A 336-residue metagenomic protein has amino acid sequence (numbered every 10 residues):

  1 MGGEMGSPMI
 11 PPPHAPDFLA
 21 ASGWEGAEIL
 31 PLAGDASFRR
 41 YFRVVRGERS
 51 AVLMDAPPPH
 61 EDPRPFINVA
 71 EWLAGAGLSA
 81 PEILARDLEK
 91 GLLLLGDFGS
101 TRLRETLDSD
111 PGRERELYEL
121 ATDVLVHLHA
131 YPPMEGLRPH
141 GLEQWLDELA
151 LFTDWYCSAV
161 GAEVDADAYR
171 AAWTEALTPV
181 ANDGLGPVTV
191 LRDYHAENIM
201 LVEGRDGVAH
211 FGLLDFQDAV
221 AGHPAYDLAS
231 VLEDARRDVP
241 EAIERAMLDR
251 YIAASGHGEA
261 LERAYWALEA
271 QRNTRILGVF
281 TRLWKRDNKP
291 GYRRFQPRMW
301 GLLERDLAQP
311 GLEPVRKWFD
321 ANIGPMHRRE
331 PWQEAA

Functional and structural regions predicted by a protein language model:
G6-W24: Juxta-kinase regulatory segment immediately upstream of eukaryotic protein kinase catalytic domains
A15, A20, P133-Q144, E148-V190 (+2 more regions): An alpha-helical support segment within catalytic cores of ATP-dependent transferases
W24-L30: Conserved N-terminal boundary motif of the eukaryotic protein kinase catalytic domain
P31, F38-V45, L53, I83 (+4 more regions): Active-site acidic catalytic loop and adjacent metal/ATP-binding pocket of ATP-dependent phosphoryl transfer enzymes
S37-D147, L151, C157-G161: ATP-binding pocket architecture of kinase catalytic cores
A150-A159, A221-H257, A270-D287, M299-L307: Active-site activation/catalytic loop segments of kinase-like enzymes and analogous catalytic loops in related
H257-A267: Acidic, serine/threonine- and proline-rich low-complexity regulatory regions
G278-A336: ATP/Mg2+ or Mg2+-diphosphate-binding catalytic cores that bind nucleotide phosphates or diphosphates via glycine-rich
